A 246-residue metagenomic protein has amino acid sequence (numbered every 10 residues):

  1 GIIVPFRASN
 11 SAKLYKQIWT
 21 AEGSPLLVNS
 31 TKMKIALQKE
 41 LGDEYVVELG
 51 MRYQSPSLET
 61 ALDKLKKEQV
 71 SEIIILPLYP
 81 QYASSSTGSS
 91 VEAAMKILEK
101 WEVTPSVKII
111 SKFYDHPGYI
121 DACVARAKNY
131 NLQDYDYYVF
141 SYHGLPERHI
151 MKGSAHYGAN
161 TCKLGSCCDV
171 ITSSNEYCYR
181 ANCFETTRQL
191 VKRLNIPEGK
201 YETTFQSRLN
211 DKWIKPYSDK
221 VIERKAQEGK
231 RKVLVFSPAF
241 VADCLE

Functional and structural regions predicted by a protein language model:
G1-E246: Active-site-proximal alpha-helix that buttresses catalytic centers in soluble enzyme cores
